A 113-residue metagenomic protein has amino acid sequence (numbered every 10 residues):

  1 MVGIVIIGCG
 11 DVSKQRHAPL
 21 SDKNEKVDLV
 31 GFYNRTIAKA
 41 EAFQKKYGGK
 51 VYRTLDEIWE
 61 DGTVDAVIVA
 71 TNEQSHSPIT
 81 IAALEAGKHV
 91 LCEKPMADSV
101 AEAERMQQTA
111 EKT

Functional and structural regions predicted by a protein language model:
M1-K46: N-terminal Rossmann-like dinucleotide-binding module
N24, D61-G62, T113: Acidic-histidine catalytic/liganding microenvironments
G49-T109: Beta-loop-alpha module in the N-terminal Rossmann-like domain of NAD(P)-dependent dehydrogenases, especially those
